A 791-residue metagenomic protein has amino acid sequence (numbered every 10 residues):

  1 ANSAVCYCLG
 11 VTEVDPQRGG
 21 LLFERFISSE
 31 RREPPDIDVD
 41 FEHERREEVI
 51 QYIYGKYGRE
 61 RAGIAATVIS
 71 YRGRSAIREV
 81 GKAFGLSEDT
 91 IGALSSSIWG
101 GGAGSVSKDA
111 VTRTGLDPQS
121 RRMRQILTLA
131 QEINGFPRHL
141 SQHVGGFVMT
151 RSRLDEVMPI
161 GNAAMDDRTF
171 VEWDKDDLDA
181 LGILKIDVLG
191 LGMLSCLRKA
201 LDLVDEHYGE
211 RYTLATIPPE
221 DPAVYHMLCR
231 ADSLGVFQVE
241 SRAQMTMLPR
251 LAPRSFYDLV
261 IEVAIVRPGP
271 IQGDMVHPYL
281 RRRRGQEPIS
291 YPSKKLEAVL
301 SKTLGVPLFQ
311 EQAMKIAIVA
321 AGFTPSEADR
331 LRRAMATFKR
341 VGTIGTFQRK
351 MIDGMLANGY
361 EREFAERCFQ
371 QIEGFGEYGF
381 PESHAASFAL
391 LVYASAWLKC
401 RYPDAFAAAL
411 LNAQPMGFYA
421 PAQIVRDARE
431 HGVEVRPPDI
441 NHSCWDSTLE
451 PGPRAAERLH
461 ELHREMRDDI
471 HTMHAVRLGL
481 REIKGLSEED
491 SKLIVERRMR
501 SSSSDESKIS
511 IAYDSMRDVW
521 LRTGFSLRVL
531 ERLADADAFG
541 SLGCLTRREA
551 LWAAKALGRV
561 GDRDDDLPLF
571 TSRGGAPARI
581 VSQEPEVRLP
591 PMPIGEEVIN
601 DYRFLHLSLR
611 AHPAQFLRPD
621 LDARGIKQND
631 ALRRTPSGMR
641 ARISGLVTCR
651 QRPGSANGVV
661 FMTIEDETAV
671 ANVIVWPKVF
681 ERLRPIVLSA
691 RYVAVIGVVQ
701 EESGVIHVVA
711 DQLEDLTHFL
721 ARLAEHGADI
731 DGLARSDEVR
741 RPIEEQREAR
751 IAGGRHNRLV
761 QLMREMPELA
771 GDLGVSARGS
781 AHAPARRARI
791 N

Functional and structural regions predicted by a protein language model:
A1-N791: Noncatalytic, beta-rich nucleic-acid-contacting surfaces in large DNA/RNA-processing enzymes
